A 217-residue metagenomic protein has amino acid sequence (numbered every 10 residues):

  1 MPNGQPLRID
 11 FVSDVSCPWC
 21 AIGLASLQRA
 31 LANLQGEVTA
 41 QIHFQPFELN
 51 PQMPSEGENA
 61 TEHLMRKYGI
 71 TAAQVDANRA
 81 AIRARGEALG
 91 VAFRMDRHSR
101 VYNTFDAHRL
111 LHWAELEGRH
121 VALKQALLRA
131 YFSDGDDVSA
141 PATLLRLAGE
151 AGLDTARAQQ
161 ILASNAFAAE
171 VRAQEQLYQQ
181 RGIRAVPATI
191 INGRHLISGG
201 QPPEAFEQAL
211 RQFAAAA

Functional and structural regions predicted by a protein language model:
N3-G36, A40, F44, L111-A217: C-terminal cap of thioredoxin/glutaredoxin-like
L24-Y131: Structural alpha/beta surface segment adjacent to cysteine/selenocysteine redox centers across thiol/disulfide enzymes
